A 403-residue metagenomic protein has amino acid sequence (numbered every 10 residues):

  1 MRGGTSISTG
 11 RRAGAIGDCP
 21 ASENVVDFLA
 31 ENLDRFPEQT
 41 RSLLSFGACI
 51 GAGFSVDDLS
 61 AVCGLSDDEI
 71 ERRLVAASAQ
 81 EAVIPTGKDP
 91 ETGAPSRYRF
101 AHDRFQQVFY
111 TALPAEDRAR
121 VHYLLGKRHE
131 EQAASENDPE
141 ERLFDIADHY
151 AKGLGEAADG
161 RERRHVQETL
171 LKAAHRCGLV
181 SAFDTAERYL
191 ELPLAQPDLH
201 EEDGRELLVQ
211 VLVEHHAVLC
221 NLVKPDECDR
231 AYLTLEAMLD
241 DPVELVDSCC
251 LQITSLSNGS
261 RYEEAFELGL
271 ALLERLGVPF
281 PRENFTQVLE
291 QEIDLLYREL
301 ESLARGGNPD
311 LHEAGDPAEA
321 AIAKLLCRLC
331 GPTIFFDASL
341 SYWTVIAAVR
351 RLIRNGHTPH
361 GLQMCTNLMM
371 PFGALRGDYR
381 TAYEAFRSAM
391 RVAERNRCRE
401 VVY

Functional and structural regions predicted by a protein language model:
M1-R188, P193-H200, L268, R275 (+1 more regions): Short secondary-structure boundary elements
V75, K127, A151, L171 (+7 more regions): Alpha-solenoid helical repeat scaffolds
V108, D148-G153, K172-L179, Q210-N221 (+6 more regions): Tandem amphipathic alpha-helical repeat scaffolds
A115, A119, L143, R163 (+6 more regions): TPR-repeat structural position
Y123, Q167, E187, L194 (+7 more regions): Tetratricopeptide repeat
R128, Q132, H149-K152, E156 (+8 more regions): Residue position in alpha-helical solenoids
E136-F144, S181-T185, D203-L208, D240-L251 (+5 more regions): Alpha-solenoid helical repeat architecture
L222-I293: Hydrophobic or amphipathic alpha-helical targeting/insertion segments
